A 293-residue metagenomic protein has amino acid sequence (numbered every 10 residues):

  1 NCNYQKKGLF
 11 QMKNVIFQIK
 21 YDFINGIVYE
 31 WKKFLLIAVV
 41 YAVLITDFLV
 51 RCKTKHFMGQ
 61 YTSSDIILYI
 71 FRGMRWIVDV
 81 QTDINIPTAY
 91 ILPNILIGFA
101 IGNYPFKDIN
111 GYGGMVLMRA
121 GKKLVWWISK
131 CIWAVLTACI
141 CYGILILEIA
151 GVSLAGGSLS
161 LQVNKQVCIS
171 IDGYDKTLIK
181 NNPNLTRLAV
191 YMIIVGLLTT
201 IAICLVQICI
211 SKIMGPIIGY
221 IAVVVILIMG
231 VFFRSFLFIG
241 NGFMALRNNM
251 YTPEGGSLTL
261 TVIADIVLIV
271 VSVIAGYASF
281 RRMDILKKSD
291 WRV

Functional and structural regions predicted by a protein language model:
G8-I37: Aromatic- and glycine-rich beta-strand/loop motifs that create alpha-glucan
I19, F23, L124-V135: Interfacial transmembrane-helix starts/ends
I27, C209-I217, R281, I285-L286: Membrane-interface helix-boundary motifs at transmembrane edges
K33-Y41, I97, T200-C204, N249-V293: Alpha-helical transmembrane segments of multi-pass membrane transporters/translocases
L36-V40, G215-V231, D290-R292: Central hydrophobic cores of alpha-helical transmembrane segments in multi-pass integral membrane proteins
L44-Y104, I128-K212, P216, R247-D265: Secretory targeting signals
I101-R119: Transmembrane helix boundary and interhelical loop/hinge segments in multi-pass membrane proteins
S158-S170, V225-N241: Juxtamembrane non-transmembrane "cap" segments at the membrane-aqueous interface of multi-pass membrane proteins
